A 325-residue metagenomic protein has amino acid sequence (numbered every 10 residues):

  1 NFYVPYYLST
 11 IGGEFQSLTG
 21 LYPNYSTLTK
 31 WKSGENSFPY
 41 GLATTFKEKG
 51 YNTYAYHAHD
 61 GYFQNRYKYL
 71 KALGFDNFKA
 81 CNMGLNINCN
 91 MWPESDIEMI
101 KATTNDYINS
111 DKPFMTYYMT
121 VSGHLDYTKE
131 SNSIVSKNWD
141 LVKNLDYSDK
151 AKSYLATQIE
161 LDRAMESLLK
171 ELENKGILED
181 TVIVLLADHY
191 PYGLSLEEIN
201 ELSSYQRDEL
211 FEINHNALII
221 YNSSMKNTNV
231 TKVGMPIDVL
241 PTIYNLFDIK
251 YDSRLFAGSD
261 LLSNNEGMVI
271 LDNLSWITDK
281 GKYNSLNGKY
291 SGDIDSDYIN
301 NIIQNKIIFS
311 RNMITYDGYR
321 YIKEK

Functional and structural regions predicted by a protein language model:
N1-K325: Solvent-exposed soluble domains appended to multi-pass membrane proteins
